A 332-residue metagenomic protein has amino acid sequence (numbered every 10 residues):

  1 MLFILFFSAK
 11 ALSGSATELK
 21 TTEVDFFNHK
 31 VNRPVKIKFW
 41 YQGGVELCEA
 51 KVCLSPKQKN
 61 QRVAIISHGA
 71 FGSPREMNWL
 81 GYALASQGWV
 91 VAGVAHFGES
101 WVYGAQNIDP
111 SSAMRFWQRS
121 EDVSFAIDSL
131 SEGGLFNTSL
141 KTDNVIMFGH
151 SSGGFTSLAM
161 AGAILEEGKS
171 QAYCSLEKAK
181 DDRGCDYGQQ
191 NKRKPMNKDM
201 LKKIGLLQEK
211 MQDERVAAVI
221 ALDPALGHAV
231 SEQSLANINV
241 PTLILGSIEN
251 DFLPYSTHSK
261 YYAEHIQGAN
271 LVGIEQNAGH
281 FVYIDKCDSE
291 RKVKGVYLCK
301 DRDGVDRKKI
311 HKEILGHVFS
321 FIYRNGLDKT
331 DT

Functional and structural regions predicted by a protein language model:
L12-I66, E76-W79, S86, M200: Domain-level recognition of soluble alpha/beta enzyme cores, biased toward histidine phosphatases/phosphomutases
R62-G69, A95, D223, G246-S247: The conserved beta1-alpha1 loop
G72-G98: Short amphipathic alpha-helix adjacent to the substrate-entry channel of hydrolases
R75, F97-W117, E290-K294: Cap/lid segment of the alpha/beta-hydrolase catalytic domain
S111-T138, G168-Q190, G205, K210: Alpha/beta-hydrolase active-site loop
D128-S131, G154-E166: Short glycine-enriched nucleophile-adjacent loop and the immediately C-terminal alpha-helix near the catalytic center
V230, D251-T257: Conserved alpha/beta-hydrolase "acid-adjacent" motif
I238, I244-G246: Short beta-strand/loop motif that positions the catalytic acidic residue of the alpha/beta-hydrolase fold
